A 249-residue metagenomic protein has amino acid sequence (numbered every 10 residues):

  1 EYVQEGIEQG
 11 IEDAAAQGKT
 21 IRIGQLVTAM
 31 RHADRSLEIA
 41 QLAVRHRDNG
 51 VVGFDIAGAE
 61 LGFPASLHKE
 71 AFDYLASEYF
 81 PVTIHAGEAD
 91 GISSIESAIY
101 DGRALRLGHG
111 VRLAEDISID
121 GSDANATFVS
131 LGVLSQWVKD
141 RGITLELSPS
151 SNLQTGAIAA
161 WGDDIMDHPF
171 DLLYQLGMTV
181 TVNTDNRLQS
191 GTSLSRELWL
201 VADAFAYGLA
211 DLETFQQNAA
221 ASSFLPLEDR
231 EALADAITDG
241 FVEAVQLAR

Functional and structural regions predicted by a protein language model:
Y2-G24, R35-G53, L61-L105, S122-I143 (+2 more regions): Histidine/acidic residue-rich metal-binding segments in metalloenzymes
A29-R35, G58-P64, E88-D90, L113-D116 (+2 more regions): Short, small-residue-enriched loops and turns at beta-alpha junctions that line or gate enzyme active sites
T83-A89, L147-P149, L176-S195: Short acidic/histidine-rich active-site segments
R106-S118, L188, P226: Glycine-rich phosphate-binding active-site loops on the catalytic face of alpha/beta enzymes
G110-R112, I117-I119, D123-F128, S150-N152: Extended C-terminal subregions enriched in glycine
T144, S148-G162, T179, L212-L233: C-terminal helical cap
R196, A206-R249: Mid-to-C-terminal alpha-helical segments outside catalytic/metal-binding sites
